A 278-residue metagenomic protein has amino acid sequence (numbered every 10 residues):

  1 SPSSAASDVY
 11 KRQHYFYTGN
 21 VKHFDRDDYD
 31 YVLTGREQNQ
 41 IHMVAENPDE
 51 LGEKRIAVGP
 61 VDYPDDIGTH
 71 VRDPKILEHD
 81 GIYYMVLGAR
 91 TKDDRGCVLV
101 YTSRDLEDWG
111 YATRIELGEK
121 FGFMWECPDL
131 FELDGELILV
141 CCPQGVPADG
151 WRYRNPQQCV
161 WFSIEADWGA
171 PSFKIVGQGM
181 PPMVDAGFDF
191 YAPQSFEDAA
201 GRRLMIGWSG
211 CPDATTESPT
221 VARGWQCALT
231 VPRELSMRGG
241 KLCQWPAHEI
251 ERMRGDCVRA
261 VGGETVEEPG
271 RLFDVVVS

Functional and structural regions predicted by a protein language model:
S1, M43-D65, V100-K120, W161-D185 (+1 more regions): Blade-edge beta-strand/turn elements of extracellular beta-propeller and related beta-sheet repeat scaffolds
S1-A6, Y10: Single conserved hydrophobic/aromatic residue that forms the stacking wall/gate of nucleotide- or nucleobase-binding
K11-Y15, I82-M85, E136-L139, G201-M205: Entry beta-strands of beta-propeller and related beta-repeat scaffolds
T18-K75: Asp-box/WD-like beta-propeller blade repeats and closely related beta-sheet repeat scaffolds
T18-T34, C142-P156, G210-G224: Short, conserved, GDST-rich strand-edge loop motifs in beta-rich repeat architectures
H23, D66, L77-P171: Active-site neighborhood of glycoside hydrolase catalytic domains
H70-D73, M124-C127, D189-Y191: Beta-rich catalytic cores
Q157-S278: Beta-rich accessory regions
